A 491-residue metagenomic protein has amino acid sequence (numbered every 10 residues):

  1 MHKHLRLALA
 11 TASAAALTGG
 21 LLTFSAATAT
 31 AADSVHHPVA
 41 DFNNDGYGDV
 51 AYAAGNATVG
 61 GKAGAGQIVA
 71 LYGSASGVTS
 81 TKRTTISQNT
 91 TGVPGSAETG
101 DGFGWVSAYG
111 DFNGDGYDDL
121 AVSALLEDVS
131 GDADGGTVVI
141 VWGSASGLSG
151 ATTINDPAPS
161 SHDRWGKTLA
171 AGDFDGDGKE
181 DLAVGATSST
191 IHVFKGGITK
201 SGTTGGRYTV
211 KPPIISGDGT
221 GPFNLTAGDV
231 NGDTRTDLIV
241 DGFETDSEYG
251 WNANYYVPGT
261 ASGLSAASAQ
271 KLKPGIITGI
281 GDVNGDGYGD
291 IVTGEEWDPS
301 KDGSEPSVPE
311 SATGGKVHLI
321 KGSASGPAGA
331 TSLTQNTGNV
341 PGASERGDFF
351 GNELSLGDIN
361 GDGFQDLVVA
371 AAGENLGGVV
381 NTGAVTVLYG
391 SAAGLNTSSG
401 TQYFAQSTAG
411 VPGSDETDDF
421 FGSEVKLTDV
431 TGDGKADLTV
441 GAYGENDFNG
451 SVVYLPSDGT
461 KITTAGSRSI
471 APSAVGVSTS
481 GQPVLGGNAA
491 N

Functional and structural regions predicted by a protein language model:
K3-V35, Y72-G102, I140-R164, V193-T220 (+4 more regions): Blade-edge motifs of beta-propeller repeat domains
A32-G48, A53, G104-Y117, G166-F174 (+6 more regions): Beta-propeller blade termini
P38, G46, G64, T99-F103 (+13 more regions): Beta-rich catalytic cores
N44-A53, G114-L125, G176-G185, G232-D241 (+3 more regions): Acidic/hydrophobic-patterned starts of short beta strands in beta-sheet-rich repeat architectures
N56-G61, L126-G131, S189-T190, F243-E248 (+4 more regions): Short glycine/acidic-enriched loop and turn motifs that connect beta-strands
A63-I68, S80, D119, D132-V138 (+8 more regions): A detector of repeated loop/turn-to-beta-strand junctions in beta-rich toroidal repeat architectures
T99-N113, Y117-E127, D132-V141, I154-F174 (+1 more regions): Mobile, glycine-rich extracellular loop/lid and propeptide segments that shape or gate substrate/ligand access
L238, A266, G275-G281, D286 (+3 more regions): Core solenoid repeat modules with strong leucine/isoleucine-rich periodicity, prominently canonical LRR arrays but also
